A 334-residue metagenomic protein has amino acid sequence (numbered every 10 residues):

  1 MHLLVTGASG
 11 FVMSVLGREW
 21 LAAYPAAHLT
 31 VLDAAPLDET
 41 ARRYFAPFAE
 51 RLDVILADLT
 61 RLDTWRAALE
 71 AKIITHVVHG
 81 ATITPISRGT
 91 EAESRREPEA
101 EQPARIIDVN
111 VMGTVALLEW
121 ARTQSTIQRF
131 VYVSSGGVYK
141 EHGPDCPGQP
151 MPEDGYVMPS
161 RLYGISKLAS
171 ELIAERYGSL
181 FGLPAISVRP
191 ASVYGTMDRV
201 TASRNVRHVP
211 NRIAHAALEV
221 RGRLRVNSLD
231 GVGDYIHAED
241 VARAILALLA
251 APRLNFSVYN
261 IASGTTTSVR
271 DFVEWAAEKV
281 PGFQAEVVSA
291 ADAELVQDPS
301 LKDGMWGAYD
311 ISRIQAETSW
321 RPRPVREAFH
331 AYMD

Functional and structural regions predicted by a protein language model:
L3-A23: N-terminal Rossmann NAD(P)H-binding glycine-rich loop of SDR-like oxidoreductase domains
T6, I74-G80, Y132, N260: Rossmann-fold scaffold of SDR-type NAD(P)-dependent oxidoreductases
P25-E39: Conserved glycine-rich Rossmann-like NAD(P)H-binding loop of the short-chain dehydrogenase/reductase
D53-V109: NAD(P)H-binding glycine-rich loop region in Rossmannoid oxidoreductase-like domains and their noncatalytic homologs
H79, E101-A104, M112-L162: Conserved Rossmann-fold NAD(P)-dependent oxidoreductase catalytic core, especially the SDR/UDP-sugar
P144-C146, E175-V232, A238-A242, L246 (+1 more regions): NAD(P)-dependent short-chain dehydrogenase/reductase
L162, S166-A169: Active-site helix of classical SDR
R221, R225-D334: C-terminal substrate-binding subdomain of Rossmann-fold SDR/epimerase-dehydratase oxidoreductases
